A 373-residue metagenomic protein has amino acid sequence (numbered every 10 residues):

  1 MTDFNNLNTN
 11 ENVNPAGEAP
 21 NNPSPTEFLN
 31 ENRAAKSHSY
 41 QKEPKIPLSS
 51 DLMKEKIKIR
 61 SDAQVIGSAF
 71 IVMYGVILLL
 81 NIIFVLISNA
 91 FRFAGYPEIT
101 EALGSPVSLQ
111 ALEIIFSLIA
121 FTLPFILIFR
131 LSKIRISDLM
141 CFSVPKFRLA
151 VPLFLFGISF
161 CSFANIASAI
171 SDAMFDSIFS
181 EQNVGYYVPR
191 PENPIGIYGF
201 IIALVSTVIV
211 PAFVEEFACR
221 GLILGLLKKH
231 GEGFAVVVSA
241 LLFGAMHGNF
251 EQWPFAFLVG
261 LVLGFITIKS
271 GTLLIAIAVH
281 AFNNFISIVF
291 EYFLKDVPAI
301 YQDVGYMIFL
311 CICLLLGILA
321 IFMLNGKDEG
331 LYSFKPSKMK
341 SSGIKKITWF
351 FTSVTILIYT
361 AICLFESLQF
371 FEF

Functional and structural regions predicted by a protein language model:
M1-L139, F285-F373: N-terminal, membrane-interfacial amphipathic/helix-forming hydrophobic leader that caps and precedes the first
G67-I71, A111, A150-L155, I201 (+4 more regions): Hydrophobic alpha-helical transmembrane segments
I82, L86-A90, I166-M174, F217 (+2 more regions): Membrane-spanning helices that line or support transport/gating and their immediate boundary helices in channels
Y96-P97, E101-L109, S137-P211, F365-F373: Juxtamembrane helix-loop-helix connectors linking adjacent transmembrane helices in multi-pass membrane enzymes
K133, K229-H230, K269-S270: Helix-loop interface residues and adjacent transmembrane-helix termini in multi-pass membrane transporters, primarily
F154, I158, L204-V205, I209 (+7 more regions): Residue-level signature of the transmembrane alpha-helical core of multi-pass small-molecule transporters
F163, G185-N249, W253: Function-critical hydrophobic alpha-helical transmembrane segments in multi-pass membrane proteins
M246-H247, E251-L258, V262-P298: Hydrophobic alpha-helical segments
